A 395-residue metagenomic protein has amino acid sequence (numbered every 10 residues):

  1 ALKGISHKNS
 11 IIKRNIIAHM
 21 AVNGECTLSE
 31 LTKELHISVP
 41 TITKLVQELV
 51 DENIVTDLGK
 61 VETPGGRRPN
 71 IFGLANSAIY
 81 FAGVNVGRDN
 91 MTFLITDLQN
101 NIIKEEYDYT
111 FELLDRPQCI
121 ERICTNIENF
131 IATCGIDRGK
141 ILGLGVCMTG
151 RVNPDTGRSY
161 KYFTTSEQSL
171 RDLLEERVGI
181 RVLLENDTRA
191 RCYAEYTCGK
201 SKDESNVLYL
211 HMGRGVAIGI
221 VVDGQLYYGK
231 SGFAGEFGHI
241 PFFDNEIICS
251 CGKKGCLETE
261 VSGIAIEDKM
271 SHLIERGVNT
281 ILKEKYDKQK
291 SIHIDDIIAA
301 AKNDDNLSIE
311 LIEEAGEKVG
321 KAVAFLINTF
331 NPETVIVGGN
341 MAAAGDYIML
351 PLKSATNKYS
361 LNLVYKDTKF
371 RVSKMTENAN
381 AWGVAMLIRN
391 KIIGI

Functional and structural regions predicted by a protein language model:
A1-L58, T63-G66, I71-Y107, F111-G139 (+3 more regions): ATP-binding/phosphotransfer module of carbohydrate and carboxylate kinases, centering on a glycine-rich
D57-F81, V182-Y209: Conserved phosphate-binding catalytic cores of ATP/NTP-utilizing and phosphoryl-transfer enzymes
F81-N85, I141-G145, V207-H211, A217-G219: Short glycine-aspartate micro-motif
D97, P154, V221: Short, acidic, Ser/Thr-enriched surface-loop or helix-capping motifs
I102, S159, L226-Y227: Hydrophobic "anchor" residues
E105-E106, T110-N206, Y347-Y359: Glycine-rich phosphate-binding loop and adjoining helix at the ATP-binding site of ATP-dependent phosphoryl-transfer
M148, M212-R214, G263, G339-N340: Short secondary-structure boundary segments
D203-V261: Glycine-rich phosphate-binding loop of actin/hexokinase-like ATP-binding domains
